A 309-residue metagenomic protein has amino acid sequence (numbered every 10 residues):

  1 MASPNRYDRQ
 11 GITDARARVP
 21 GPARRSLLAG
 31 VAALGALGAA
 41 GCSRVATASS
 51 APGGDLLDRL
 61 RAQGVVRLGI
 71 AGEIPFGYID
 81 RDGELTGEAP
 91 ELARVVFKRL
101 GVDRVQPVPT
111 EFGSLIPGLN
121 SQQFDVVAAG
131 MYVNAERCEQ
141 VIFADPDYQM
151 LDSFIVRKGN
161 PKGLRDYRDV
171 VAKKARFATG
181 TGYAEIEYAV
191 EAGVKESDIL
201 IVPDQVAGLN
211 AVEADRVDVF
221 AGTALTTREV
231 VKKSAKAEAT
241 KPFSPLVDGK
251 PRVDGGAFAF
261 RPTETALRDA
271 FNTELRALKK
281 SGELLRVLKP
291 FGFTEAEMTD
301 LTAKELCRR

Functional and structural regions predicted by a protein language model:
M1-P22, G30-A40: N-terminal secretory signal peptides
S43, P90-R99, N160, R168 (+2 more regions): Extended ligand-binding regions for polar small-molecule ligands
R44-A48, A184-I199, A239, N272-R309: Ligand-binding clefts/hinges and TM-proximal coupling segments of bilobed small-molecule sensing domains
A51-A129, E139: Extracytoplasmic small-molecule ligand-binding "clamshell" domains of the periplasmic binding protein/Venus flytrap
R59, R157-R176: Flexible hinge/capping segments at coil-to-helix
V95-R99, Q106-P109, G113-V127, Q140-I142 (+4 more regions): Short helices/loops that flank or line small-molecule/ion binding pockets
M131-E139, Y188-V190, D218-R252: A ligand-binding cleft/hinge motif common to bilobed small-molecule-binding domains
Q149-S153, S234-N272, T294-R309: Periplasmic-binding protein-like
